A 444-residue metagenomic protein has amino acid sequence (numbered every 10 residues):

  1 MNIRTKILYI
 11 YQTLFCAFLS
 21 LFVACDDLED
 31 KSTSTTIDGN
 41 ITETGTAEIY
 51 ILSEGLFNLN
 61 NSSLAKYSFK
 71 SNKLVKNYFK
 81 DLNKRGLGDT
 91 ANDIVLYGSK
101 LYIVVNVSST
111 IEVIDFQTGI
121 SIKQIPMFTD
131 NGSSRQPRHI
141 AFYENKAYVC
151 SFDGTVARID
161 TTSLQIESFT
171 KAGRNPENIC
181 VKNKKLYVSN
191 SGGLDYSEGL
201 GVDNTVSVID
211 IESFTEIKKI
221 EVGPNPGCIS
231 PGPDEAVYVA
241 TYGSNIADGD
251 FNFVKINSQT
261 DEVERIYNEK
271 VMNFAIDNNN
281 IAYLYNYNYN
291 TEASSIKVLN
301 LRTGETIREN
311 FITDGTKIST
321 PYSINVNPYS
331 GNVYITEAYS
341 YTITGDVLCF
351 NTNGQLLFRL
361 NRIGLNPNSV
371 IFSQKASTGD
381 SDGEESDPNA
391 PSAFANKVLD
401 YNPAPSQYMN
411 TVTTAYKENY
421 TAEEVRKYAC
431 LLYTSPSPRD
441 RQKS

Functional and structural regions predicted by a protein language model:
M1-V23: Sec-dependent bacterial lipoprotein signal peptides
D26-D387, R441-Q442: Predominantly soluble domains enriched in secretory-pathway, periplasmic, or organellar proteins
A390-P403: Boundary/junction segments of secreted and surface-exposed precursor proteins
M409-A422, R426: Glycine-centered coil/turn sites that cap beta-strands in beta-rich domains
Y433-D440: Conserved small/polar residues in nucleotide/adenosyl-binding loops
